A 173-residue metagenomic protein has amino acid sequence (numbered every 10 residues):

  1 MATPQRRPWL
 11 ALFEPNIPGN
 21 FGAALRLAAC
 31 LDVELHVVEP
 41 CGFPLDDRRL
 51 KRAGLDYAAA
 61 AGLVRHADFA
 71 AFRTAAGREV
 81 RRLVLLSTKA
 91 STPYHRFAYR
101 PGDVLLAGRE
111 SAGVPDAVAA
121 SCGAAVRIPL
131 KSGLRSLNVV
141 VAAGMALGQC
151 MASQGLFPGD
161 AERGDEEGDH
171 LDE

Functional and structural regions predicted by a protein language model:
M1-E173: Post-transcriptional modification and biogenesis factors for structured RNAs of the translation apparatus
